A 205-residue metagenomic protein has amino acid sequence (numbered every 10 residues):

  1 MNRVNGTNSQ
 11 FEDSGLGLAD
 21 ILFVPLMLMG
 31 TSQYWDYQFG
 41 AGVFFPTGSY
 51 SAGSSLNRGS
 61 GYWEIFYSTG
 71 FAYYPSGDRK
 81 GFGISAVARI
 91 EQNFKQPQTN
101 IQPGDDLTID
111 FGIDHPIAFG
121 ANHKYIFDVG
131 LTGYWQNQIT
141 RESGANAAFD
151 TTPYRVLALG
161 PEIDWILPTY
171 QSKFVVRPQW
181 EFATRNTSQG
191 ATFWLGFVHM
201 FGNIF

Functional and structural regions predicted by a protein language model:
M1-G104, D150-Y154, P168, G202: Outer-membrane pore/translocation modules
Q98-F205: Outer membrane beta-barrel transmembrane domains
